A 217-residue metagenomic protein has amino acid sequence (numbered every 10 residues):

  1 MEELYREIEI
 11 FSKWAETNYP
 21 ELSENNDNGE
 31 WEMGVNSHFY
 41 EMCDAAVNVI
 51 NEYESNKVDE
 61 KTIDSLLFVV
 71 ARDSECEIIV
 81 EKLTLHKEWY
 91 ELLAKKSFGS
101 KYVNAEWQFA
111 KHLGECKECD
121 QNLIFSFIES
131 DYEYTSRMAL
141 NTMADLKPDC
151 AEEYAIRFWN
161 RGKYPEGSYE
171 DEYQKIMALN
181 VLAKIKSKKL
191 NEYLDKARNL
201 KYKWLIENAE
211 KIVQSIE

Functional and structural regions predicted by a protein language model:
M1-Y40, E217: Extended amphipathic alpha-helical repeat scaffolds
E3-K13, T17, S100, N104-A105 (+8 more regions): Alpha-helical scaffold domains
E9, K13, D44, L85-E88: Generic structural signal for well-ordered, non-membrane alpha-helices
W14-T17, E21, C76, W89 (+2 more regions): A general structural signal for well-ordered secondary-structure junctions
W14-T17, E21, E52, N56 (+2 more regions): Surface-exposed polar/charged interaction patches
G29-Y53, D64-L85, N104-K117, S136-D149 (+2 more regions): Structural detector for internal amphipathic alpha-helices that build alpha-solenoid repeat scaffolds
I50-D64, L85-G99, K117-E129, P148-Y164 (+1 more regions): Amphipathic alpha-helical scaffolding segments comprising HEAT/armadillo-like alpha-solenoid repeats
K101-Y102, D131-Y134, G162-K163, E170-D171 (+1 more regions): Short inter-helical turns and helix N-cap capping residues of alpha-solenoid HEAT/ARM repeat scaffolds
